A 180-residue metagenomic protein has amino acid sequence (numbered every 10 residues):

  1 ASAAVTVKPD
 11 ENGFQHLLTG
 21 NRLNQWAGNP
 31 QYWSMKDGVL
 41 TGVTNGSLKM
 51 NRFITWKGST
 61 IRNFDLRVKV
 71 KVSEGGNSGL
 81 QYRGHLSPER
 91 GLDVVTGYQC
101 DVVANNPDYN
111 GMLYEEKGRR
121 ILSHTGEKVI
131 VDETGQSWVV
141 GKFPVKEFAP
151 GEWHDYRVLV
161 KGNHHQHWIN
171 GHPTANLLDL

Functional and structural regions predicted by a protein language model:
S2-L180: Carbohydrate-interacting regions of secretory-pathway proteins
